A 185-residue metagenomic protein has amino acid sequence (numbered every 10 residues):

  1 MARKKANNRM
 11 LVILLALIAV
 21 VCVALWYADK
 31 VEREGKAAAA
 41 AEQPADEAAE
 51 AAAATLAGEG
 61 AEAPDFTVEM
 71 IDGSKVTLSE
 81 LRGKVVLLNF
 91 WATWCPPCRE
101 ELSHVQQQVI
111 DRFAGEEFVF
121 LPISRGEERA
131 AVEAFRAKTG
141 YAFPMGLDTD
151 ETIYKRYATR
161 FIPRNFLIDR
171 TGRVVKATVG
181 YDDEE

Functional and structural regions predicted by a protein language model:
M1-E62: N-terminal targeting signals for export/organelle localization
M10, A134-A142, L147-E185: Thiol/disulfide oxidoreductase modules built on the thioredoxin-like
A63-P64, V86, I162-R164: Short loop/turn microsegments at loop-to-beta-strand junctions
V76-R99: Short active-site neighborhood of thiol/selenol oxidoreductases, capturing the structured segment around
L81-K84, G115, A142, T159-R160: Active-site acidic short loop of glycosyltransferases
K84-V85, E100-I123, A137-K138, E184: Conserved helix-turn-beta segment immediately C-terminal to the redox Cys motif in thioredoxin-like folds
L87-N89, P122, L167: Hydrophobic beta-strand core positions in alpha/beta domains
G115-A130, Y141-E151: Thiol-based oxidoreductase modules, predominantly thioredoxin-like and allied folds used for disulfide exchange
